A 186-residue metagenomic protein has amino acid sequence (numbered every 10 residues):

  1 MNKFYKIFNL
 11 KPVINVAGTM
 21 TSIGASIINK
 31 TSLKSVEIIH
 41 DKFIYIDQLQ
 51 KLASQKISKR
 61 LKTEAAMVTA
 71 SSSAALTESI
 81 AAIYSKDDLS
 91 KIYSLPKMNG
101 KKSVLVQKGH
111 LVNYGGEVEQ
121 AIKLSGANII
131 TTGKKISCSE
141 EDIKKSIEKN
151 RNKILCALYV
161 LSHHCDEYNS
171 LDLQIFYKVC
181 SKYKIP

Functional and structural regions predicted by a protein language model:
N2-I23, I27, S54-I57, K62-A65 (+1 more regions): Conserved PLP-enzyme active-site core in the AAT-like
I14-L52: A glycine-/small-polar-enriched, mobile loop at the entrance of the PLP active site in fold-type I
V68: Active-site/ligand-binding surface loops and adjacent short beta/alpha elements that line catalytic pockets across
